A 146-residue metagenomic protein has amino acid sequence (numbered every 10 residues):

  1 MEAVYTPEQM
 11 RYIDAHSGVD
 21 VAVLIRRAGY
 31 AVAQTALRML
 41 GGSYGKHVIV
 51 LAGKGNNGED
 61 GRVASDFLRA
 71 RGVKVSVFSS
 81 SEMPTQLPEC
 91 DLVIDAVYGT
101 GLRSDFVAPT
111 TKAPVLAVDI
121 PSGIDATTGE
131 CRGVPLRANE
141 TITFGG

Functional and structural regions predicted by a protein language model:
M1-G45: Positively charged, low-complexity intrinsically disordered leader regions
M1-Y5, G41-G146: Glycine-rich phosphate/dinucleotide-binding loop and adjoining beta-alpha-beta core of small-molecule
